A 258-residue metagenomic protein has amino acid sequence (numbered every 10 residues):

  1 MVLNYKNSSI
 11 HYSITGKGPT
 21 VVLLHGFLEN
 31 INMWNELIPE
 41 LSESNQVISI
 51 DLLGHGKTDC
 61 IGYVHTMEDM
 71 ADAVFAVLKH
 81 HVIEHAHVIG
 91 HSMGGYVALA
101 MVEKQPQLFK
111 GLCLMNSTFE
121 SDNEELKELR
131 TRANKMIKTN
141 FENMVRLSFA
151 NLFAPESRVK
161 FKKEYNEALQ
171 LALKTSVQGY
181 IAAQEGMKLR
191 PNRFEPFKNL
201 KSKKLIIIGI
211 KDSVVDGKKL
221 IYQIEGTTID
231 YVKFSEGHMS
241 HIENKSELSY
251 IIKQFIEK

Functional and structural regions predicted by a protein language model:
M1-V21, S42-N45, I83-E84, A150 (+4 more regions): Alpha/beta-hydrolase fold catalytic core
S8-C60: Conserved HGGG/HGGXW glycine-rich cap/lid loop of the alpha/beta-hydrolase fold
D69-A86: Conserved acidic catalytic loop of the alpha/beta-hydrolase fold
G90-G94, A98: Gly/Ala-rich beta-loop-alpha elbow adjacent to hydrolase catalytic centers
L99-K104, F109-N143, L152: Flexible "cap/lid" loop of the alpha/beta hydrolase fold
S121-E128, T139-N199: Conserved alpha/beta-hydrolase catalytic His-Asp/Glu region
K204-E236: Conserved loop-alpha-helix segment in the C-terminal half of the alpha/beta-hydrolase fold that carries the catalytic
E236-S249: Catalytic histidine-centered segment of alpha/beta-hydrolase-like enzymes
